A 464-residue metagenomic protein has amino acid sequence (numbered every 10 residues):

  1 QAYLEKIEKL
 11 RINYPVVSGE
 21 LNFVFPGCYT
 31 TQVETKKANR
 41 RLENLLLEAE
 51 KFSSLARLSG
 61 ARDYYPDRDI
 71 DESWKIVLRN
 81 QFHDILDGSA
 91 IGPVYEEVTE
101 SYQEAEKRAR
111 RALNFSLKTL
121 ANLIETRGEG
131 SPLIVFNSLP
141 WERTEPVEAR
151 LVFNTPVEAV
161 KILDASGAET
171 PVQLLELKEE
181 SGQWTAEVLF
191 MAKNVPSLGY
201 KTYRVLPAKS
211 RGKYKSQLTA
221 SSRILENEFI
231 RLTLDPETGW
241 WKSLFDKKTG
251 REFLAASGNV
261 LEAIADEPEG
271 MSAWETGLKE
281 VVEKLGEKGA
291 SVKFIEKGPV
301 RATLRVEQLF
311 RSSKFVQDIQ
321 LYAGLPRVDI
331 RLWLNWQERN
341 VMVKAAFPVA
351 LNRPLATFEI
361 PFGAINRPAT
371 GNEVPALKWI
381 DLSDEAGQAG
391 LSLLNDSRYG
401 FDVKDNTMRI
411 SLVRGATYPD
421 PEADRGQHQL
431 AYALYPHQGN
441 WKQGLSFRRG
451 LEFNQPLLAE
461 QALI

Functional and structural regions predicted by a protein language model:
Q1-I7: Hydrophobic, mid-to-C-terminal alpha-helical segments
I7-L123, G128-E129: Metal- or metallocofactor-binding catalytic centers and their adjacent structured scaffolds across diverse enzyme
L10-I12, V17, K107, N114 (+1 more regions): C-terminal (or distal) subdomains of carbohydrate-active enzymes
